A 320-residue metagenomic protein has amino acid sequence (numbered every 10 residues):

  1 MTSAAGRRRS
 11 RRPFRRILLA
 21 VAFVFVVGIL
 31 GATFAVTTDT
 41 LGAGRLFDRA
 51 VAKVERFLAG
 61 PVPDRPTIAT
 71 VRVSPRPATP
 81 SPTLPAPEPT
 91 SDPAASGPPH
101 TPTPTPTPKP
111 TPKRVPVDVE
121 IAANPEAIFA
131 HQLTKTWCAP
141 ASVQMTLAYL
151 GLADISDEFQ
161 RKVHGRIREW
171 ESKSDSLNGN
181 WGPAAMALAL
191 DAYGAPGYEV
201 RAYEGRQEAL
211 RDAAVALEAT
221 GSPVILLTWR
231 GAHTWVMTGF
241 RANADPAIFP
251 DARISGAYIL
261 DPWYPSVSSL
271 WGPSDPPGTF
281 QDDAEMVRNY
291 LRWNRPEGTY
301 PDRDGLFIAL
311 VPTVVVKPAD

Functional and structural regions predicted by a protein language model:
M1-R15: Terminal targeting segments of Actinobacterial cell-envelope proteins
T2, G6, F23-V71, H164-D320: Conserved active-site-adjacent core of cysteine acyl-enzyme catalytic domains
R15-V21: Short, hydrophobic alpha-helical membrane anchors of single-pass surface/secreted proteins
G60-V115: Ser/Thr-rich, Proline-interspersed low-complexity disordered segments
R114-W170: Active-site nucleophile-adjacent alpha helix/oxyanion-hole segment immediately C-terminal to the catalytic cysteine
